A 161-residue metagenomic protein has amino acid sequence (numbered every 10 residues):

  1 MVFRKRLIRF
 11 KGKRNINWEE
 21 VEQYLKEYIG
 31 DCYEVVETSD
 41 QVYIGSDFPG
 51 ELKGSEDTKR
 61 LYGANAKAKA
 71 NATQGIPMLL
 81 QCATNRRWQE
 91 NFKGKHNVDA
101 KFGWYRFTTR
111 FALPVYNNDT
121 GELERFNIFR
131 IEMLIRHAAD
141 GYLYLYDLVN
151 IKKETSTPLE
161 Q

Functional and structural regions predicted by a protein language model:
M1-Q161: Ribonuclease/tRNase effector modules and their secretory precursors
